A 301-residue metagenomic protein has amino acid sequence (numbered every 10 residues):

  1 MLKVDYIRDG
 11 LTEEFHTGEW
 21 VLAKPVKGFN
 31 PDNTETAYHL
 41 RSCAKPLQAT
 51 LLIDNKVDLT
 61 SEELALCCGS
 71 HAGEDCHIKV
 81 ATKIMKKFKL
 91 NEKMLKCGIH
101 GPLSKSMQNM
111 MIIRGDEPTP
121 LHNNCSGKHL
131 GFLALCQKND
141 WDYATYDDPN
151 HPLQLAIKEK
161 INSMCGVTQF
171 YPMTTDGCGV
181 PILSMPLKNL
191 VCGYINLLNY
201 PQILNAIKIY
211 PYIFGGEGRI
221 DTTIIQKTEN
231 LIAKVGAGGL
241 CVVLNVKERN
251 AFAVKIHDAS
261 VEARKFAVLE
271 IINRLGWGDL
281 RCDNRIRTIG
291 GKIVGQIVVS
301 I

Functional and structural regions predicted by a protein language model:
M1-E35: Beta-lactamase-like hydrolase cores
F15-T17, N30-L47, E62-A65, G69: Short active-site loop at a secondary-structure junction that contains or immediately precedes the catalytic residue(s)
F15-W20, K158, G238-C241: Short glycine-rich loop/turn motifs
V26-E35, I113-E117, T168-T174: Glycine/charged-rich beta-loop-alpha catalytic/anionic-binding loops adjacent to active sites
L40-V57, D75-C76: Active-site SXXK
E62-G166, F170, G193-N196: Active-site-adjacent helix/loop patches that line small-molecule binding or acyl-intermediate pockets
H151, Q169-Y212: Penicillin-binding protein/beta-lactamase superfamily catalytic region
I195-I301: Structured C-terminal helix/loop/strand segments within mature extracytoplasmic catalytic/sensor domains
